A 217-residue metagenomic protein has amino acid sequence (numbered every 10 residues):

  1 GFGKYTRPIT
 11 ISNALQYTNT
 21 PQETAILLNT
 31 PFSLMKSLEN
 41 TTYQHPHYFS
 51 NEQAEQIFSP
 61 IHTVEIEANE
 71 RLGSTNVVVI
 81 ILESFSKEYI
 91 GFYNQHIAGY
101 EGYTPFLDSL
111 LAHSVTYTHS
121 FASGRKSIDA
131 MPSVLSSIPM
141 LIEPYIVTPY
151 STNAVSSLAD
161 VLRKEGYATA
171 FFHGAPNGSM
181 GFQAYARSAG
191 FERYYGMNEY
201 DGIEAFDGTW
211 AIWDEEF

Functional and structural regions predicted by a protein language model:
G3-F217: Soluble catalytic regions of membrane-associated enzymes that act on cell-envelope and secretory-pathway components
